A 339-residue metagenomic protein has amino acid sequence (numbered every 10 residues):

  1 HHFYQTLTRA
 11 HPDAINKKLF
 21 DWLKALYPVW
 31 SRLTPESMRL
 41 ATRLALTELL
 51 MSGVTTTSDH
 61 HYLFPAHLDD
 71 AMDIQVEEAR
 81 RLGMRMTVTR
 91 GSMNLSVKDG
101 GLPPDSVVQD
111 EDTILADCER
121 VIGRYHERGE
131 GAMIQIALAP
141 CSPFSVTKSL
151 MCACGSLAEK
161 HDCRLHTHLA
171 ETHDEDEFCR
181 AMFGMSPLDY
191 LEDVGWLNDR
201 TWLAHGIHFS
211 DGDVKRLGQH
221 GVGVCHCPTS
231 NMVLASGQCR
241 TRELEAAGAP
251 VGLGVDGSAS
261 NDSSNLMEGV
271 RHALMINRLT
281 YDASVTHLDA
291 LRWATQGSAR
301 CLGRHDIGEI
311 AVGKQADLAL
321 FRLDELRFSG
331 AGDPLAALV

Functional and structural regions predicted by a protein language model:
L7-M38, H67, L95-E111, A132 (+4 more regions): Active-site gating loops and adjacent loop-to-helix segments of metal-dependent hydrolytic enzymes
R9-H60, P65-R85, L115-E130: Alpha-helical scaffold segments that flank or form the walls of functional sites
G53, A79, L138, H168 (+9 more regions): Divalent metal-coordination and catalytic microenvironments
V54, M84, D162, G221-V222: A structural motif
P65-G206, G212: Metal-coordinating catalytic core of metallo-dependent amide/deamination hydrolases
D193-R200, R242-E325: His/Asp/Glu-enriched, well-ordered alpha-helical/loop segment that forms or immediately abuts the divalent-metal
F209, D213-V222, C227-V233, T241: Long hydrophobic segments that form regular secondary structure
R327-V339: Short, surface-exposed loop/helix-turn segments at secondary-structure junctions that function as lids/hinges flanking
